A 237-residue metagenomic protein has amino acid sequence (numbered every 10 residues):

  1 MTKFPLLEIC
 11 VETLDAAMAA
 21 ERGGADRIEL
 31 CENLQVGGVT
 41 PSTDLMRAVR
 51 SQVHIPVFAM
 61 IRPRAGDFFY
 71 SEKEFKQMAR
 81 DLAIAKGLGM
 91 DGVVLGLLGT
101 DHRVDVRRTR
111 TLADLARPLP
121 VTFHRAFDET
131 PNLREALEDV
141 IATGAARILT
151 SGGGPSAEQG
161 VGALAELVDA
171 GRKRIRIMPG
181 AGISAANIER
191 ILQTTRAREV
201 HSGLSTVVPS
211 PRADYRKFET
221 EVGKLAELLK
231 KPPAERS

Functional and structural regions predicted by a protein language model:
M1-C10, L14, R50-S51, P233-R236: N-terminal amphipathic alpha-helix/helix-capping segment at the start of soluble metabolic enzymes
P5-V11, I28-L30, V49, V57-I61 (+5 more regions): Hydrophobic faces of well-ordered beta-strands that scaffold small-molecule active sites in alpha/beta enzyme cores
E12-R22, F69-I84, V121, D128-T143 (+2 more regions): Catalytic cores of alpha/beta
T13-D15, E32-L34, P63-A65, G99-D101 (+4 more regions): Active-site-proximal loop/turn and secondary-structure-junction residues that shape catalytic pockets, frequently
L14-A16, V39, M46-V106: Active-site beta->alpha loop and helix N-cap motifs at the rims of alpha/beta catalytic domains
R27-V39, I84-T100, A145-E158, T195-E219: Glycine-rich phosphate-binding active-site loops on the catalytic face of alpha/beta enzymes
G38-A65, V104-A126, Q159-A185, K217-R236: Alpha-helix-loop-beta-strand connector modules within alpha/beta enzyme cores
K86-T143: Hydrophobic, well-structured mid-protein blocks that either form specific transmembrane helices
